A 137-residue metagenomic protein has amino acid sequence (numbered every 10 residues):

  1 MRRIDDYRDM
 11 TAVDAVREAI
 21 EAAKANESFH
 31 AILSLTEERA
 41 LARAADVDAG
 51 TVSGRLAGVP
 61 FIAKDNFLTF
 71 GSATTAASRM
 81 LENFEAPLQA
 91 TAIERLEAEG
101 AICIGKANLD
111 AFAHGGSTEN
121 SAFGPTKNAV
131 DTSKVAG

Functional and structural regions predicted by a protein language model:
M1-L35, R39-L41, A45: An N-terminal boundary/leader segment
R8-D9, G50-V52, S72: Conserved SET/PR domain catalytic loop and adjacent active-site segment of histone-lysine N-methyltransferases
A22, R43-D46, R95-A98, I102: Alpha-helical scaffold segments in carbohydrate-active enzymes
L33-T36, V52, L81-E85: Short secondary-structure transition/capping motifs
V47-P60: Immediate post-signal peptide segment of exported/extracytoplasmic ligand-binding proteins
A57-G137: Short glycine/serine-rich loop/turn segments
